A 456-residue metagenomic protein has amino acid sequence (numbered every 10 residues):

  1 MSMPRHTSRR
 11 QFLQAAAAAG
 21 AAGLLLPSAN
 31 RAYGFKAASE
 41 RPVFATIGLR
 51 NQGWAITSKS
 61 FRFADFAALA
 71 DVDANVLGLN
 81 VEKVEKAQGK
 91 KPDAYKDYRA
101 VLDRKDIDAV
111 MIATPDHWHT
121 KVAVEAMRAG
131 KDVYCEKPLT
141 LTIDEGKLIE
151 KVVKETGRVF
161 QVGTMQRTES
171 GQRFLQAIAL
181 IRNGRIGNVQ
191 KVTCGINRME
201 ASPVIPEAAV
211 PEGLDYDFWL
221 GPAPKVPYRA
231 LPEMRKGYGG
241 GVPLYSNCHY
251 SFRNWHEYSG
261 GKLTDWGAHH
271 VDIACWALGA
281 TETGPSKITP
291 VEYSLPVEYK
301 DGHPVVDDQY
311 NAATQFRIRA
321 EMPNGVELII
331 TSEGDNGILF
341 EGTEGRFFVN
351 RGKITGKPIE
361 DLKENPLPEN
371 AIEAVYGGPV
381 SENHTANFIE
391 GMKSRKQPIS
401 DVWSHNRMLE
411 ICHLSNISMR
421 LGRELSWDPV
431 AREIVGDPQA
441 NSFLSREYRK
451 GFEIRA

Functional and structural regions predicted by a protein language model:
S2-G20: N-terminal secretory signal peptides and thylakoid transit peptides that target proteins across membranes
Q14-A38, Y310-N311, E390-A456: C-terminal helix-rich "cap/oligomerization" subdomain common to oxidoreductases
A16-A87, A274: N-terminal Rossmann-like dinucleotide-binding module
G48, R185-P203, D215-D217, G221-R229 (+2 more regions): NAD(P)-dependent dehydrogenases' Rossmann-like dinucleotide-binding region
D116, T120-T168, G184: Beta-strand-loop-alpha-helix segment that lines the small-molecule cofactor/substrate pocket of alpha/beta enzymes
V152-G157, L175-V189, A209-V210: Basic phosphate/pyrophosphate-binding loop/patch that engages nucleotide-derived ligands
D217-P323: Rossmann-like dinucleotide-binding domain that binds NAD(P)(H)
D307-E382: NAD(P)-dinucleotide binding in Rossmann-like oxidoreductases
